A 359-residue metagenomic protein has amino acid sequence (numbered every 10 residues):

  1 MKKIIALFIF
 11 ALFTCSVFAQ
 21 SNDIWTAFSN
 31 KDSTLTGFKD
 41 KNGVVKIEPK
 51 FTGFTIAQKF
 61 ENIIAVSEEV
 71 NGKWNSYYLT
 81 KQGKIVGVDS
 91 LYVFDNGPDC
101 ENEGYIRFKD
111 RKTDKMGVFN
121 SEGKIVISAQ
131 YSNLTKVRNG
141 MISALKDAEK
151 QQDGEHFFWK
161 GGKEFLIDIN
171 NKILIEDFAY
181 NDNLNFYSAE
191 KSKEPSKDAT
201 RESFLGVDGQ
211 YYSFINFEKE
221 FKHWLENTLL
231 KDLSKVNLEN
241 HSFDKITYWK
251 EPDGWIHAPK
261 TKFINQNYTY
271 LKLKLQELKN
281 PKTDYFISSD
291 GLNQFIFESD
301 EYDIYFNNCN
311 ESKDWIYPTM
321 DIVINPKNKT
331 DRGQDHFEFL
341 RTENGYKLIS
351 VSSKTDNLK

Functional and structural regions predicted by a protein language model:
M1-N22: Bacterial Sec-dependent N-terminal signal peptides
Q20-N227, K235-N240, D244-K359: Residue-level detector of conserved, function-critical positions
L230: Glycine-rich NAD(P)-binding loop of Rossmann-like domains
